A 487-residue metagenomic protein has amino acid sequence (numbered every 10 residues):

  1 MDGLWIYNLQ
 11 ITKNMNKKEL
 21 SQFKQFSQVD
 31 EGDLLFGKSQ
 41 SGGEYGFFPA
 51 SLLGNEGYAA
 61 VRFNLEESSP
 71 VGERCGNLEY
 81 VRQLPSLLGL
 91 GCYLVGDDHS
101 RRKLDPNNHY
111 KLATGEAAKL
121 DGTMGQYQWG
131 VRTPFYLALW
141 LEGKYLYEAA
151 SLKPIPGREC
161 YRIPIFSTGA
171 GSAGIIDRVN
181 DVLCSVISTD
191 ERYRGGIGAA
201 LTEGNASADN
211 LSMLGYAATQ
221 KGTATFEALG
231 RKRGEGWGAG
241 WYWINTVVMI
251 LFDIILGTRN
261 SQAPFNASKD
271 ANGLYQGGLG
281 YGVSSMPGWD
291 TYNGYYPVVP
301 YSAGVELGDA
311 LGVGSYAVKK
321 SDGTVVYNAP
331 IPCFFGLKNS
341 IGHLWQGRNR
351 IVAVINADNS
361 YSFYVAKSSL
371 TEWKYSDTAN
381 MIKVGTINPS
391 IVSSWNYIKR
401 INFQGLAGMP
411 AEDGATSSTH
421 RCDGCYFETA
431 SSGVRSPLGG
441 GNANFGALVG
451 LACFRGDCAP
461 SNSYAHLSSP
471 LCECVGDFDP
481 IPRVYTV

Functional and structural regions predicted by a protein language model:
M1-G32, R483-V487: Short, intrinsically disordered N-terminal pre-domain segments
G32, M124-F135, I163-I165, L211-M213 (+6 more regions): Extracellular structured ligand-interaction cores
L34-G54: Short, surface-exposed terminal/edge motifs of secreted or surface/virion proteins that either
S39-G43, F135-L137, S172-I175, I244 (+2 more regions): Acidic glycine-/aspartate-rich tracts in secreted/extracellular proteins
N55-V131, L139: GGW-centered surface loops in extracellular recognition modules
V61, S268-V305, V313, T324 (+2 more regions): C-terminal, surface-exposed recognition/capping segments
S151-S340: Short aromatic-cysteine micro-motif
V354-K367: A short, polar/charged loop-to-alpha-helix boundary motif
